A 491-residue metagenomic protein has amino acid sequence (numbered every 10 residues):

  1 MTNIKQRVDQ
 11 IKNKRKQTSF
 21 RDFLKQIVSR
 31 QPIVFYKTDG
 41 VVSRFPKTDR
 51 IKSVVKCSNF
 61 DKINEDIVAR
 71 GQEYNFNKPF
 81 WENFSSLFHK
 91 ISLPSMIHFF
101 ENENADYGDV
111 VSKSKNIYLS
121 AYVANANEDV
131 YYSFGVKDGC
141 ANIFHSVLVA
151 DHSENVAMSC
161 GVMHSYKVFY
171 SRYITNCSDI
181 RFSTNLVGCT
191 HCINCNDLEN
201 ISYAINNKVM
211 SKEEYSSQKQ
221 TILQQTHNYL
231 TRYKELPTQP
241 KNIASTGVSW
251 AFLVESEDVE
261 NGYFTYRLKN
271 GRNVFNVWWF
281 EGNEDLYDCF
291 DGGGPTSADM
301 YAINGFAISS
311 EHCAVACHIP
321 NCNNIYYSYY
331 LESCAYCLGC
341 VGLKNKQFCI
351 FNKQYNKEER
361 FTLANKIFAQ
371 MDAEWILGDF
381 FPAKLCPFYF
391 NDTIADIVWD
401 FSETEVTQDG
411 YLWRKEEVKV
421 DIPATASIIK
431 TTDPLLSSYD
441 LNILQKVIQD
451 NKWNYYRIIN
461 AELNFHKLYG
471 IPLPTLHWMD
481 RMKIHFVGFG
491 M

Functional and structural regions predicted by a protein language model:
M1-M491: Long, distal/terminal scaffolding or interaction modules with repetitive or compositionally biased sequence
